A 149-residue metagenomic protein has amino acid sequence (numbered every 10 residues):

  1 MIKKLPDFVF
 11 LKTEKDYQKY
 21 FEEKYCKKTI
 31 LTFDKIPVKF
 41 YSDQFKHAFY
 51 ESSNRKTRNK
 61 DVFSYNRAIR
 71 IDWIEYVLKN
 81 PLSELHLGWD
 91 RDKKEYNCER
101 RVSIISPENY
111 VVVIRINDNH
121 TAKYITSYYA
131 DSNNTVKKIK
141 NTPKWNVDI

Functional and structural regions predicted by a protein language model:
M1-I149: Ribonuclease/tRNase effector modules and their secretory precursors
